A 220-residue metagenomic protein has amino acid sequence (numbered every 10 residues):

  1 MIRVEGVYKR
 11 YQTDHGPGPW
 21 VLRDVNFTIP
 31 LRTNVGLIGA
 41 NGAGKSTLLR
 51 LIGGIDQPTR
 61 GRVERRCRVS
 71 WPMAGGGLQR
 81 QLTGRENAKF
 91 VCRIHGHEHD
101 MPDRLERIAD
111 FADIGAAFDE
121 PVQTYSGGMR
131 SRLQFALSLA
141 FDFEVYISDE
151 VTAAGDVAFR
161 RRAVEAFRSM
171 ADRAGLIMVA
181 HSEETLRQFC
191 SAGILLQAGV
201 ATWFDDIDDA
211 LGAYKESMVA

Functional and structural regions predicted by a protein language model:
M1-V4, K9-D24, T28-L31: A short, flexible loop at the N-terminus of ABC-type nucleotide-binding domains that lies
Q12, M73-R160, E165: ABC-family P-loop ATPase nucleotide-binding domains
N34-I94: ABC ATPase nucleotide-binding domain signature region
D56, T152, I194, T202: Conserved catalytic/dimer-interface elements of ABC ATPase nucleotide-binding domains
A74, H181-S182: Conserved H-loop
A166-H181: Conserved catalytic loops of ABC-family nucleotide-binding domains
S182-F189: Conserved H-loop
V200-A220: Conserved beta-strand-loop-alpha-helix hinge in the C-terminal portion of ABC ATPase nucleotide-binding domains
